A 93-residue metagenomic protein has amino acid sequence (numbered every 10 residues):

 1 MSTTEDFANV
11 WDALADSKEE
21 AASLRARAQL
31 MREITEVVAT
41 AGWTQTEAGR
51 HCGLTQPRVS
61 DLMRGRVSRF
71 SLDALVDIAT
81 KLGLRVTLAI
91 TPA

Functional and structural regions predicted by a protein language model:
M1-R32: N-terminal flexible/basic segments that precede or flank functional cores
A28-G42: Short, amphipathic alpha-helical "recognition" segments used to contact nucleic acids or chromatin
V38, G49, A79: The alpha-helix within a helix-turn-helix
G42-S60: Short alpha-helical DNA-recognition segment
S60-D61, V76: Key DNA-contacting residues within the recognition helix of helix-turn-helix
R66-S71: Short, solvent-exposed alpha-helical "recognition" segments
L72-L88: DNA major-groove recognition helix of helix-turn-helix/homeodomain DNA-binding modules
I90-A93: Short, charged recognition helix plus adjacent turn of helix-turn-helix-like nucleic-acid-binding domains
